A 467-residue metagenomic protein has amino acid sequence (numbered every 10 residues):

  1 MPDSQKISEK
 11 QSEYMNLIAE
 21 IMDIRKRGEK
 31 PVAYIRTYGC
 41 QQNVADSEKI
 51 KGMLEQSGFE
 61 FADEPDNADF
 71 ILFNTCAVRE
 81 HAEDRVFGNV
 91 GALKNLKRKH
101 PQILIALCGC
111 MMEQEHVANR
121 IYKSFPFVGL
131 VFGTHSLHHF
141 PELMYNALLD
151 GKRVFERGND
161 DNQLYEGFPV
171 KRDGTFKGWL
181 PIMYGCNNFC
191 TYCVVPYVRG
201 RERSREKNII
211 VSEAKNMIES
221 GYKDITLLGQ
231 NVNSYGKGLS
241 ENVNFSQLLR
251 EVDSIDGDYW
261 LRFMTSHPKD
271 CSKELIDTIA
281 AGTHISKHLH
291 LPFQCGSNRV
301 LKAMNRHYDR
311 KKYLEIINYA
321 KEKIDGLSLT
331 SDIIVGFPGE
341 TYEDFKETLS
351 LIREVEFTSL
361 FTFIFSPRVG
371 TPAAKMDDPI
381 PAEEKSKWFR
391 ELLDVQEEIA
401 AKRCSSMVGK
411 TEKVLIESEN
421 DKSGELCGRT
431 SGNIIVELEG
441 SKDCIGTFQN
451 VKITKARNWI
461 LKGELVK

Functional and structural regions predicted by a protein language model:
M1-Y235, E274, L289, K311-E322 (+3 more regions): Proteins enriched for Cys/Gly/acidic motifs involved in redox and nucleic-acid/cofactor modification
P2, K375-K467: Terminal RNA-binding accessory module
C40, G236-G257, M304-H307, P367-E398: Radical SAM enzyme [4Fe-4S]-AdoMet core and its adjacent flexible, acidic and glycine-rich loops/tails across
A82-D84, R201-E206, G236-N242, A303-R306 (+3 more regions): Short, solvent-exposed loop/turn segments at secondary-structure boundaries
Q102-L107, H116, E219-Y342, R353: Conserved SAM/AdoMet-binding glycine-rich loop
V170-R172, D277-A281, F293, C404-S406 (+2 more regions): Replace "in large, NTP-powered and nucleic-acid-processing enzymes" with "in large, NTP-powered factors and other
D173-F176, C186-N188, I285, C295 (+5 more regions): Short flexible coil/turn linkers enriched for glycine and charged/polar residues that connect secondary-structure
C190, I210, L227, F263 (+7 more regions): Conserved, mostly hydrophobic/aromatic
